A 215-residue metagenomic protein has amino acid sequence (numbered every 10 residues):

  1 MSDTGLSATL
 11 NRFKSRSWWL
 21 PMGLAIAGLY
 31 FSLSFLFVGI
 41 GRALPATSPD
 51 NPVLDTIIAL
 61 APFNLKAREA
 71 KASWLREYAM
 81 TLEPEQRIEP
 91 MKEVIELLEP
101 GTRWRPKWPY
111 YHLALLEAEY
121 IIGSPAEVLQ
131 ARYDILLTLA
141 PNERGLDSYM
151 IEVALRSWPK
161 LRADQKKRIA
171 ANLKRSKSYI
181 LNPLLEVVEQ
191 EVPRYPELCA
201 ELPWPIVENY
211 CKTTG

Functional and structural regions predicted by a protein language model:
M1-N11: N-terminal Lys/Arg-rich, disordered targeting/topogenic segments
L10-R12, L161-G215: Terminal, low-structured helical/coil segments at or just beyond the last alpha-helical repeat
K14-G39: Hydrophobic membrane-insertion alpha-helices, especially the h-region of bacterial N-terminal signal peptides
V38-G41, I58-T81, P106-A118, R144-R156 (+2 more regions): Amphipathic alpha-helical repeat scaffolds of TPR domains
V38-V53: Alpha-helical transmembrane signal-anchor/signal-peptide segments
A46-T47, A61, R68, M91 (+4 more regions): Inter-repeat boundary and helix-capping residues of tandem alpha-helical solenoids
P52-D55, I88-P100, E127-T138, A163-K177 (+1 more regions): Alpha-helical repeat scaffolds
S73, M80, Q86-N142: Membrane-embedded segments
